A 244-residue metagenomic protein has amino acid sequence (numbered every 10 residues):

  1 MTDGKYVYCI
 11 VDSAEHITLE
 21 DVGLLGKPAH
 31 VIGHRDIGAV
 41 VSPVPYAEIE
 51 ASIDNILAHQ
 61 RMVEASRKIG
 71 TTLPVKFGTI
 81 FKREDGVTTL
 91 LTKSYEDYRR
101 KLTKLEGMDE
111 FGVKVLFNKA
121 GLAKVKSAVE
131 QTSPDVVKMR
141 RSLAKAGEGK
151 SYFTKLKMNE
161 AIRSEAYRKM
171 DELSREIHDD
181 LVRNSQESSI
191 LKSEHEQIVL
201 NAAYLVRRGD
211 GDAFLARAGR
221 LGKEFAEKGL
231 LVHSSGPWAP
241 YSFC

Functional and structural regions predicted by a protein language model:
M1-C244: An interfacial alpha-helical scaffold signature
